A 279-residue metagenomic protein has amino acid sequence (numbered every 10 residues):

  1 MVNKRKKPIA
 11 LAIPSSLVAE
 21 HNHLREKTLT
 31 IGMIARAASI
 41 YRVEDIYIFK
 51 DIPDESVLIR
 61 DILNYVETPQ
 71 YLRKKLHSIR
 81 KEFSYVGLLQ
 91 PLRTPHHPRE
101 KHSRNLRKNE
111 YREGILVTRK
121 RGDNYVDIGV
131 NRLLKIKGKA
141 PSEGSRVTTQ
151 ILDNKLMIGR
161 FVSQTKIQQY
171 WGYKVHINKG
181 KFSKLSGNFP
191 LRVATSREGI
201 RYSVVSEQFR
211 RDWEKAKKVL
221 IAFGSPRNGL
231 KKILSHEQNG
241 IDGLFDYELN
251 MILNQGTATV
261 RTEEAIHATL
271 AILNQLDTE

Functional and structural regions predicted by a protein language model:
M1-E279: Post-transcriptional modification and biogenesis factors for structured RNAs of the translation apparatus
